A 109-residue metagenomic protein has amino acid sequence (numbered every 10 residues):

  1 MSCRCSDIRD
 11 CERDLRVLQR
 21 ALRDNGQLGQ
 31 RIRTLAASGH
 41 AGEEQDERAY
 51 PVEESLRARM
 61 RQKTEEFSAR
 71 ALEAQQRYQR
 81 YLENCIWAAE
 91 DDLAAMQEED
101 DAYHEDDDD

Functional and structural regions predicted by a protein language model:
M1-D109: N-terminal secretion-targeting helices of virulence/extracellular proteins, encompassing both classical Sec signal
